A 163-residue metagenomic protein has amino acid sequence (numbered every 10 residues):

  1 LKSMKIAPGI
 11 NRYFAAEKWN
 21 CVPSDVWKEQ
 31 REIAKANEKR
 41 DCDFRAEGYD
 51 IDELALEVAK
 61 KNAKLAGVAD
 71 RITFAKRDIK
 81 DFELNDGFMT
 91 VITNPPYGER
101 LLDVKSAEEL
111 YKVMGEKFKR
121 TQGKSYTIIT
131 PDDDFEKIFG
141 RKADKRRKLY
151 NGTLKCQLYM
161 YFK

Functional and structural regions predicted by a protein language model:
L1-F82, E99-R100, S106: Conserved S-adenosyl-L-methionine
D41-R45, Y49, E53-E57, L101-K163: Conserved Class I SAM-dependent methyltransferase catalytic core
F44, D70, G87-M89, K124: Short coil/turn segments at beta-strand junctions that form active-site/ligand-binding loops
A66, N85, R120-T121: Alpha-helix C-cap/termination motif
K80-V91: A short acidic, Gly/Pro-enriched loop at the edge of an enzyme's catalytic core that lines a small-molecule cofactor
